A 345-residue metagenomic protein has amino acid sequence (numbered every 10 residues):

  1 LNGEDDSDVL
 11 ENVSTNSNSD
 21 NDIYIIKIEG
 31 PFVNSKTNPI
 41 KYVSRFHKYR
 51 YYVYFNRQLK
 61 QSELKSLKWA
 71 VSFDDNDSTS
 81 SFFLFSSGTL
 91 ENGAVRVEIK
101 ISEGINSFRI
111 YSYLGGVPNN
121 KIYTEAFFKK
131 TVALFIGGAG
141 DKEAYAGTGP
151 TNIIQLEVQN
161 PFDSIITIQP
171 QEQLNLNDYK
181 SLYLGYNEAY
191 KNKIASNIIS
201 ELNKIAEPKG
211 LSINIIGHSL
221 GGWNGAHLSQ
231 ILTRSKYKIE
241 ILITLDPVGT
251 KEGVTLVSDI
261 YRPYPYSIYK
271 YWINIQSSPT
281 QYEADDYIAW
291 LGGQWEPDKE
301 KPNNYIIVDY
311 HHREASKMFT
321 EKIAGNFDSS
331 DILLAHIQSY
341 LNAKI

Functional and structural regions predicted by a protein language model:
E11-S44, N56-Q58: Short, compositionally biased P/S/T/A/G/V-rich stretches that sit at domain boundaries
H47-Y51: Structural beta-strand segments of beta-rich domains
N92-G104: Short, hydrophobic beta-strand segments
E103-G116: Short, aromatic- and glycine-rich surface loops/edge beta-strands on solvent-exposed regions
V117-F128: Edge beta-strands of extracellular beta-sandwich domains
F128-L211: Active-site catalytic motif of lipid deacylating hydrolases and related acyltransferases
T131-A133, G137, S196-L291: Serine-dependent carboxylesterase/thioesterase catalytic core of lipase-like alpha/beta-hydrolase/SGNH enzymes
R262-P263, S267-I345: C-terminal catalytic-base region of ester-bond hydrolases, centering on the histidine of the charge-relay
